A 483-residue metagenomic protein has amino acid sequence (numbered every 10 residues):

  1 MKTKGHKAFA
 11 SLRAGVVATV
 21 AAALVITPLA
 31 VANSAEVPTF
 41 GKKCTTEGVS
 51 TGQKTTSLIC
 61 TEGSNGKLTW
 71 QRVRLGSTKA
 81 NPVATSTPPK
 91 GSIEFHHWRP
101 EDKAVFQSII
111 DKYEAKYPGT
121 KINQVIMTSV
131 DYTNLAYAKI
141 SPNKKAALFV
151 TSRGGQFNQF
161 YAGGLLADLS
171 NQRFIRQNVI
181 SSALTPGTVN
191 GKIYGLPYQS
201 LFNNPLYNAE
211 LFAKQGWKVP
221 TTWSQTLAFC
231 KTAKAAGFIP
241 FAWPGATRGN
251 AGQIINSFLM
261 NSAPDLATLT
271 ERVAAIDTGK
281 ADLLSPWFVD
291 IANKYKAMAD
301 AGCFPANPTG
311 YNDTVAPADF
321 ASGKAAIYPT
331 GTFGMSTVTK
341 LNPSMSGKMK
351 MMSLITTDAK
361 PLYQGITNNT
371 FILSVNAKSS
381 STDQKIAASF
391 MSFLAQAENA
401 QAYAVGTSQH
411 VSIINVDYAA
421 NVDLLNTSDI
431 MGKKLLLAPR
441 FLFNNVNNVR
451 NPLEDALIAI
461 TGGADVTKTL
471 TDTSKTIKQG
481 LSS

Functional and structural regions predicted by a protein language model:
C44, L58-N158, D358-K360, T382 (+4 more regions): Conserved N-terminal structural module of periplasmic/extracytoplasmic solute-binding proteins
N81, S152-N204, L227, I254-N256 (+2 more regions): Hinge/lid segment of periplasmic solute-binding proteins
D111, A115, K214-Q215, A301 (+1 more regions): Extracytoplasmic/periplasmic substrate-recognition and gating elements
K112-I180, E210-T221, A318-D319, G323-I327 (+2 more regions): Extracytoplasmic "Venus flytrap"/periplasmic binding protein-like
K139, A146-A147, R176-L211, I239-P240 (+2 more regions): A structural signal for short loop-to-beta-strand junctions that line the ligand-binding cleft of periplasmic/secreted
T188, I366-T367, V405-D417, N426-L481: C-terminal capping/gating helix-and-loop segments adjacent to ligand/active sites or protein-protein/ligand interfaces
Y194-L196, L227-K280: Extracytoplasmic/periplasmic solute-binding protein
A275-P308: Glycine-centered hinge/linker elements that transmit conformational signals in sensory and ligand-binding systems
